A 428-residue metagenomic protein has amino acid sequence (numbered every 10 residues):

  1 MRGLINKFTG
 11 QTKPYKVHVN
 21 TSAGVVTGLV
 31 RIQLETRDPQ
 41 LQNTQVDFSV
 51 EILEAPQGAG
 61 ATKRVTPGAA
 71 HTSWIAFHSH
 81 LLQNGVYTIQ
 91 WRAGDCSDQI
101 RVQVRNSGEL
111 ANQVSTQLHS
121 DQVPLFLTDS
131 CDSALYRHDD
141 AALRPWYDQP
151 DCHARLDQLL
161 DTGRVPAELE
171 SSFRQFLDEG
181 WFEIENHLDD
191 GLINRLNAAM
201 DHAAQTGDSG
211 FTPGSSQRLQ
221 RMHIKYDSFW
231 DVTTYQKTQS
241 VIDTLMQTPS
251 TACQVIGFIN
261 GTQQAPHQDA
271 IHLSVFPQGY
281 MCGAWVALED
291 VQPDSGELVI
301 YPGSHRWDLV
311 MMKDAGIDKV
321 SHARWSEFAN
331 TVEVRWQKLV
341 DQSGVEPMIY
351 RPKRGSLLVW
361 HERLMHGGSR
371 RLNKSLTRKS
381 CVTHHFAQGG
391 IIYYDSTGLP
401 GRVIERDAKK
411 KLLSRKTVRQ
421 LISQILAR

Functional and structural regions predicted by a protein language model:
M1-P39: Short, compositionally biased P/S/T/A/G/V-rich stretches that sit at domain boundaries
G68-A76: Aromatic sugar-binding surface patches on proteins that engage polysaccharides or sugar-phosphate polymers
S79-G85: Surface-exposed, short loops/turns at beta-strand junctions within beta-sandwich domains
S97-N106: Edge beta-strands of extracellular beta-sandwich domains
Q117-D161, V310, D314-D318, R354-V359 (+1 more regions): Non-heme Fe(II)/2-oxoglutarate
F126-D178, I184-Q268, H272-P277, S396: Non-heme Fe(II)-dependent double-stranded beta-helix
F276-P293, R351-R354, V359, H384-Q388: Short, conserved beta-strand element in jelly-roll/cupin
D294-M365: Double-stranded beta-helix
